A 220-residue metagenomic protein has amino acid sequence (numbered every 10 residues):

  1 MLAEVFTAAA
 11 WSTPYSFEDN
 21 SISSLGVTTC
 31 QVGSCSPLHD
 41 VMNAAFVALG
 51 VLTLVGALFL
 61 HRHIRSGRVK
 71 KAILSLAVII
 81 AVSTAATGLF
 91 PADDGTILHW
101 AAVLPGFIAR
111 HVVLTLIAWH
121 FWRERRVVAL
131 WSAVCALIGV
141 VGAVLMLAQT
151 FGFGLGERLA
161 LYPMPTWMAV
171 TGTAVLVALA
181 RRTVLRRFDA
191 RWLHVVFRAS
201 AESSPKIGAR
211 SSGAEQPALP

Functional and structural regions predicted by a protein language model:
M1-S12: N-terminal signal-anchor transmembrane alpha helix
V27-V51: Interfacial helix-start motif at the membrane-water boundary
F46-R65: Transmembrane alpha-helical segments in integral membrane proteins
F59-K70, F121-V128: Membrane-interface helix-boundary motifs at transmembrane edges
A77-I117: Membrane-proximal helix-loop-helix units in multi-pass membrane proteins
I117-F188, W192-V196: Terminal transmembrane helical module of multi-pass membrane proteins
